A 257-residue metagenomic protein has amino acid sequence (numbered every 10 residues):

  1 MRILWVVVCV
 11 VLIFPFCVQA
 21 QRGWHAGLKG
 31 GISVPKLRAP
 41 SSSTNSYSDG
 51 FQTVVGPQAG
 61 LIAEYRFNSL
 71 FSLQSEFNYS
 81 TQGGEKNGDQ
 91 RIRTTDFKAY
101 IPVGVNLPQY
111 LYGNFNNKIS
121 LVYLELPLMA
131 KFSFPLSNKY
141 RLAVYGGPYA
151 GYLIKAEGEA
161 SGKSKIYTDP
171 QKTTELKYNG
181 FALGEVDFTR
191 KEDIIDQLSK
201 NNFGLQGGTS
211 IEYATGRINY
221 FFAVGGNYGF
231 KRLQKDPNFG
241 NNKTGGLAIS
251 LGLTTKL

Functional and structural regions predicted by a protein language model:
M1-K29, L251-L257: Bacterial Sec-dependent N-terminal signal peptides
Q21, N68, P135-K139, A214-I218 (+1 more regions): Outer-membrane beta-barrel channels and translocator barrels
R22-S72: Start-of-domain marker
W24, T53-P57, S120-L126, Y140 (+2 more regions): Residues that define the transmembrane beta-barrel architecture of outer-membrane proteins
L28-I32, P57-Y65, F77-Y79, L126-F132 (+4 more regions): Residues on the lipid-exposed face of transmembrane beta-strands in outer-membrane beta-barrel proteins
K36-V54, Q82-V122, L153-K200, R232-T244: Extracellular/periplasm-exposed beta-strand and loop segments of Gram-negative cell-envelope proteins, dominated by
Q74, S80, S120-V122, F132-R141 (+5 more regions): Acidic/histidine-enriched, beta-strand-rich ligand/metal-binding domains
K177-A182, Q197-L198, N202, G207-L257: Predominantly the C-terminal beta-signal and adjacent terminal strand-loop region of outer-membrane beta-barrel
